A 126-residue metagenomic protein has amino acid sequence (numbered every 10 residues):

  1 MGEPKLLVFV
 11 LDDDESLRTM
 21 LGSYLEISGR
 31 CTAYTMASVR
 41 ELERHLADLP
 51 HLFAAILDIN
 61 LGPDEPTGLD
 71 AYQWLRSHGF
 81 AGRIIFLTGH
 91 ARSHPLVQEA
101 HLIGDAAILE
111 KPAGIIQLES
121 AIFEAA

Functional and structural regions predicted by a protein language model:
M1-F9, E15-S16, M20, R40 (+2 more regions): Non-catalytic signal-transmission and effector/linker regions of two-component phosphorelay proteins
E15-Y34: Two-component/phosphorelay signaling modules centered on CheY-like receiver
G22, Y34-A54, D58, G62: Acidic, metal-coordinating helix/loop segments flanking the phosphotransfer/catalytic sites of two-component signaling
N60, A91-R92: Conserved phosphotransfer active-site motifs of two-component signaling proteins, especially the receiver
T67, S93-L96: Alpha4-beta5-alpha5 switch/output surface of CheY-like receiver
T67-A81: Short amphipathic alpha-helix used as the core "switch/output" element in two-component signaling
L87-T88: Hydrophobic/aromatic residues positioned on beta-strands within the core alpha/beta folds
E99-A107: As written
